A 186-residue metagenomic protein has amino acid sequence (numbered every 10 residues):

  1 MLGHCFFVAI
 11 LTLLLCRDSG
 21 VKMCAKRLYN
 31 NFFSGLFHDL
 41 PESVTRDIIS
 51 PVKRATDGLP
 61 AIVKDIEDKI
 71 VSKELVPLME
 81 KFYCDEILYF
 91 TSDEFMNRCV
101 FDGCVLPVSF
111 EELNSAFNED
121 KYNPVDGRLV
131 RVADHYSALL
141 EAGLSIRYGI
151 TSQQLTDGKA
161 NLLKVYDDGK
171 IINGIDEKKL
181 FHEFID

Functional and structural regions predicted by a protein language model:
M1-D186: Alpha-helical, largely C-terminal catalytic domains that coordinate divalent metal ions via clustered Asp/Glu/His
